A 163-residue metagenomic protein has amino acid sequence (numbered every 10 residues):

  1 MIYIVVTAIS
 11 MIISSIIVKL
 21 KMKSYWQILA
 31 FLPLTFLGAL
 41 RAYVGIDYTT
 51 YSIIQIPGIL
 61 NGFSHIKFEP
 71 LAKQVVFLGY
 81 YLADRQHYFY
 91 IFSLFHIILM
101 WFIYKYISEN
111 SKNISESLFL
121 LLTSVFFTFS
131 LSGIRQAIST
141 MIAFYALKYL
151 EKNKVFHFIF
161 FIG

Functional and structural regions predicted by a protein language model:
M1-P33: Start-transfer (signal-anchor) and selected internal transmembrane alpha helices of multi-pass inner/ER membrane
M22, I28-L29, I107-S124: Transmembrane-helix signature of polytopic, membrane-embedded enzymes that assemble or transfer cell-envelope glycans
T49-P57, F63-D84: Short hydrophobic/aromatic helix or loop-helix immediately within or flanking a transmembrane segment in polytopic
L82-I98: Loop-to-helix entry region of an early transmembrane alpha helix in multi-pass inner-membrane enzymes
L94-N110: Transmembrane-helix motifs of polytopic, lipid-linked glycan transferases
S115-G133, A137-F144: Membrane-embedded helix bundles of polyisoprenyl
F126, V155-G163: Membrane-interface alpha helices of multi-pass inner-membrane proteins
A143-F156: Membrane-interface transmembrane helices that cradle and orient dolichyl/undecaprenyl
